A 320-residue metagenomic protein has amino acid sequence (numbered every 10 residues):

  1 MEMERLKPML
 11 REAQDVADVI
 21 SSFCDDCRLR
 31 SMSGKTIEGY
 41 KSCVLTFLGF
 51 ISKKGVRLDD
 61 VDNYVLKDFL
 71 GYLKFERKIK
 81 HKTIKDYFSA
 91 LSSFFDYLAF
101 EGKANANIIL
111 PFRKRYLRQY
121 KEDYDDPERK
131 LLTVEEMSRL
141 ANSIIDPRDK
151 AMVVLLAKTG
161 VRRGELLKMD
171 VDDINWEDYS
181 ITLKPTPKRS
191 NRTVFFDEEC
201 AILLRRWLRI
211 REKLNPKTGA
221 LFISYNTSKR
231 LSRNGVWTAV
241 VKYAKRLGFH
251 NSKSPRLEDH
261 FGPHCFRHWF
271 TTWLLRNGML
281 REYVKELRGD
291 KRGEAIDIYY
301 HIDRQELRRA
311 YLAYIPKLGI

Functional and structural regions predicted by a protein language model:
M1-P8, Y314-I320: C-terminal secondary-structure termini that scaffold catalytic or DNA-interacting sites
E4-M9, S21-D123, E212: N-terminal core-binding DNA-recognition domain of tyrosine recombinases/integrases
K67, A104-R139, K184, S224-K229: Flexible interdomain linker/hinge and immediately adjacent N-terminus of the catalytic tyrosine-recombinase domain
V134-R163, S190: Basic, Lys/Arg- and aromatic-enriched nucleic-acid-binding interface segment
V154, K158, C265-K291: C-terminal catalytic core of tyrosine-transesterase DNA break-rejoin enzymes
T159, G164, K168-L203: Conserved tyrosine-mediated DNA breakage-rejoining catalytic core shared by Y-recombinases
P185, R288-A313: Catalytic-site neighborhood detector that most strongly recognizes the C-terminal catalytic loop/helix of tyrosine
P187-R206, T218-K242: C-terminal catalytic core of Y-nucleophile DNA break-rejoin enzymes
